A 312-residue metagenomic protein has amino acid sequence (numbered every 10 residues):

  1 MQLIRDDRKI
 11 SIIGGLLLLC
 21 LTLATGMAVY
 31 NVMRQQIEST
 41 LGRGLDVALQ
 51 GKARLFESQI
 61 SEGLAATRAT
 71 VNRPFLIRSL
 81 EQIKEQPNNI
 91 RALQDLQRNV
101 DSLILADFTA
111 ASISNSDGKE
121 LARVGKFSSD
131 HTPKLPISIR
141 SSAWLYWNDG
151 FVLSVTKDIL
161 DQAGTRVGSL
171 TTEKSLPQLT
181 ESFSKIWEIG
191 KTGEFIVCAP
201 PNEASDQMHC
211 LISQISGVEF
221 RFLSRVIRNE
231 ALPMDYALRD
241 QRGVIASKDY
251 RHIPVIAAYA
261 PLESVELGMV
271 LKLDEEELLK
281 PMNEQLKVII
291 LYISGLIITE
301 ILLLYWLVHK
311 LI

Functional and structural regions predicted by a protein language model:
M1-R8: Short, Lys/Arg-rich N-terminal segment immediately upstream of the first membrane anchor
R8-P87, S102-T109, F151-V155, A258: Juxtamembrane extracytoplasmic/periplasmic/luminal helical "stalk" adjacent to the first N-terminal
S11, G15-C20, G268-V270, E275-I312: Cytoplasm-proximal transmembrane signaling helix
M33-L45, R78-N88, L179, F183 (+1 more regions): Juxtamembrane amphipathic/coiled-coil helical coupling segments that flank and transmit signals to/from transmembrane
R68, A110-S112, E194-I196: Conserved beta-strand cores of small sensory beta-sandwich domains that regulate signal transduction, primarily PAS/PAC
E81, E85-D107, K126-W144, D149-L153 (+3 more regions): Solvent-exposed, extracytoplasmic
I159-G168, P200-N202, I215-I290: Extracellular/periplasmic juxtamembrane segments that couple receptor/chemosensory ectodomains to their
